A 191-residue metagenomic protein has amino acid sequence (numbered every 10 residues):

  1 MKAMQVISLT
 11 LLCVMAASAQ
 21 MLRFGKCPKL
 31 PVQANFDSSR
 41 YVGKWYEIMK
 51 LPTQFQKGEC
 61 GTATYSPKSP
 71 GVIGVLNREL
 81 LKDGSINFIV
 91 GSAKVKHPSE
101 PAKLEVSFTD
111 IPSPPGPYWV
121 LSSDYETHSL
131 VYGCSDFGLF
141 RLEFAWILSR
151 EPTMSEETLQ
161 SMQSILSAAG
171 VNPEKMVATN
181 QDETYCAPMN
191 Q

Functional and structural regions predicted by a protein language model:
K2-Q191: A beta-rich soluble binding module of mature secreted/lumenal proteins
